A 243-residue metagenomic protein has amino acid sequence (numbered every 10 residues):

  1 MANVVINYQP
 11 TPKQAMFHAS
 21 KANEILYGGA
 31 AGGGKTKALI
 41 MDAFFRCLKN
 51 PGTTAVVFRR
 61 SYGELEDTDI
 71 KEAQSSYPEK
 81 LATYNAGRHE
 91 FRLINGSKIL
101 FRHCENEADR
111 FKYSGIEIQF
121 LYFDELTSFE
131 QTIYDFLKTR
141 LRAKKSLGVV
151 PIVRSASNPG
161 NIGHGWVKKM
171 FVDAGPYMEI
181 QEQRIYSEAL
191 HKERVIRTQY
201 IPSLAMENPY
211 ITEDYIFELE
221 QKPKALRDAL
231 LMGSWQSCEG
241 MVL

Functional and structural regions predicted by a protein language model:
M1-N23: Pre-P-loop entry segment of helicase/translocase ATPase cores
I25-G28, S155: Short hydrophobic/aromatic beta-strand immediately N-terminal to the Walker A/P-loop
T36-N50: Walker A/P-loop NTP-binding motif
T53-L65: Conserved RecA-like ASCE P-loop NTPase motor core of nucleic-acid helicases/translocases
G63-Q119, W235: Inter-Walker segment of RecA-like/P-loop motor cores
D124-L126: Walker B catalytic acidic pair
S128-N208: ASCE P-loop NTPase helicase motor core
M206-L243: ATPase catalytic-site recognition across NTP-hydrolyzing enzymes
